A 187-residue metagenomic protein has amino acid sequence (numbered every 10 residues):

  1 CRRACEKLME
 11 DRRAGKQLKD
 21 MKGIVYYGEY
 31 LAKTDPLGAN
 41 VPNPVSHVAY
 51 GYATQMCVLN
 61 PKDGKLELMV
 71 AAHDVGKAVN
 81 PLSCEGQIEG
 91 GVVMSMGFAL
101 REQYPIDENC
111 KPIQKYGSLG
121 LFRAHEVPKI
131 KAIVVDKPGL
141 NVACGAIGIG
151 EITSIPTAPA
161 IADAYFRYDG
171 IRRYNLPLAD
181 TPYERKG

Functional and structural regions predicted by a protein language model:
R2-G187: C-terminal catalytic domains of large/alpha subunits in multi-subunit enzymes
